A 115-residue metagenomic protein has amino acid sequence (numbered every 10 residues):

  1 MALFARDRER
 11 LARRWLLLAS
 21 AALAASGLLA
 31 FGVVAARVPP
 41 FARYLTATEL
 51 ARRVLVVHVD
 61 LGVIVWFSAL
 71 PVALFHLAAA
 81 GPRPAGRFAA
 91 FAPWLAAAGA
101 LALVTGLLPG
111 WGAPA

Functional and structural regions predicted by a protein language model:
M1-A69: N-terminal signal-anchor module of multipass membrane proteins
V34-V38, R53-A115: Membrane-interface helix-loop-helix modules in multi-pass inner-membrane proteins
